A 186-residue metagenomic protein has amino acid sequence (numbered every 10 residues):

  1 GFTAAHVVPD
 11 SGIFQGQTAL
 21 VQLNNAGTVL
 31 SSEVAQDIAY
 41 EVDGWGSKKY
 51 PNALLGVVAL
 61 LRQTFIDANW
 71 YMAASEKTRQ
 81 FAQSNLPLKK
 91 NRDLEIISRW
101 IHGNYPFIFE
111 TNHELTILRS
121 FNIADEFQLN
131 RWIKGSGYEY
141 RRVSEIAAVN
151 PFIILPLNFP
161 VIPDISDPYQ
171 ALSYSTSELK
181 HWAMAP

Functional and structural regions predicted by a protein language model:
G1-Y138: Polyanionic/metal-chelating signatures
Q15-N24, I146-N150, P168-L172: Short low-complexity, flexible loop/linker segments enriched in glycine and/or proline with clustered acidic
G16, S31-S32, R141-E145, I162-Y169: Short, charged, surface-exposed secondary-structure boundary motifs
I96, R141-R142, M184: Short acidic active-site motifs
P106, P151-P186: His/Asp/Glu-enriched, well-ordered alpha-helical/loop segment that forms or immediately abuts the divalent-metal
L118-F121, S144, P186: Alpha-helical segments flanking ligand/cofactor-binding loops in enzyme cores
A124-N130, A147-I154: Glycine-enriched alpha-helix->loop->beta-strand junction motifs that scaffold or abut catalytic
